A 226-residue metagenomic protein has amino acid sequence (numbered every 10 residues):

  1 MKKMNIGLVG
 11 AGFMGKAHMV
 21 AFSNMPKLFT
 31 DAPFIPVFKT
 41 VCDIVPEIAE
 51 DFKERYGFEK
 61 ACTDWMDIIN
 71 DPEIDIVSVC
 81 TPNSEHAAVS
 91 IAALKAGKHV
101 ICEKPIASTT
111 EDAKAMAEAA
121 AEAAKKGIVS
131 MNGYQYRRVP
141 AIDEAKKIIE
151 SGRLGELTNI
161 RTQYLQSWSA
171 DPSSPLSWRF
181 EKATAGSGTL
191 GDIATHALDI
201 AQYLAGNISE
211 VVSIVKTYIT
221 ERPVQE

Functional and structural regions predicted by a protein language model:
M1-Y56: N-terminal Rossmann-like dinucleotide-binding module
P36-T40, F58-E59, D75-V77, G188: Short active-site oxyanion
F52-F58, A119-A123: Short, conserved SAM-binding/catalytic segment of Class I S-adenosyl-L-methionine-dependent methyltransferases
E59-W65: Conserved SAM-binding strand-loop segment of SAM-dependent methyltransferases
I76, P82-N83, A87-R137, G152: Beta-strand-loop-alpha-helix segment that lines the small-molecule cofactor/substrate pocket of alpha/beta enzymes
C80-T81, L204: Short, well-ordered coil/turn residues at beta-beta hairpins and beta-strand->alpha-helix junctions within
G127-I128, Y136-E226: Predominantly a Rossmann-like dinucleotide-binding segment in NAD(P)-dependent oxidoreductases
